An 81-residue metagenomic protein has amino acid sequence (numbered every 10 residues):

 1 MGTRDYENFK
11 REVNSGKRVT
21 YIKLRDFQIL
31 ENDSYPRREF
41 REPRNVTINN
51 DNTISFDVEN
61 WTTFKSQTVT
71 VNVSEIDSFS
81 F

Functional and structural regions predicted by a protein language model:
M1-E31: Short glycine-rich, low-complexity segments
R11-V13, P43-I48: Short, exposed beta-strand/loop patches in secreted or surface proteins that constitute
G16, R38-F40, T63-K65: Residues that act as N-cap/strand-start positions at coil-to-secondary-structure junctions
F27-D33, W61-V69: Short, surface-exposed beta-strand/loop "edge" segments at domain boundaries and coil↔beta transitions
I29-R41, N49: Short, contiguous, helix-prone interaction/anchoring segments in small proteins
V46, W61, T68-F81: Structured surface patches comprising rigid loops and adjacent beta-strands/short helices at the edges of well-ordered
N49-D51, S66: Short connector loops at helix/strand junctions that flank enzyme active sites, especially segments positioning acidic
N52-W61: Basic/aromatic-rich interaction segments and small domains that mediate binding to polyanionic partners
